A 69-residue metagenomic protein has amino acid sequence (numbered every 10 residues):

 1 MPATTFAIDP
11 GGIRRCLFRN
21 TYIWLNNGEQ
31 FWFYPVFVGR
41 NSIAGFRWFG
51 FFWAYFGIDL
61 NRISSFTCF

Functional and structural regions predicted by a protein language model:
M1-Q30, G50-F69: Short glycine-rich, low-complexity segments
F31-V36: Short beta-strand-centered aromatic/proline hotspots
F37-V38, I58: Generic beta-strand structural signal
V38-I43, C68-F69: Short, conserved beta-turn/loop elements at beta-strand boundaries and strand-helix junctions
S42-I43, W48-F51: Basic/aromatic-rich interaction segments and small domains that mediate binding to polyanionic partners
